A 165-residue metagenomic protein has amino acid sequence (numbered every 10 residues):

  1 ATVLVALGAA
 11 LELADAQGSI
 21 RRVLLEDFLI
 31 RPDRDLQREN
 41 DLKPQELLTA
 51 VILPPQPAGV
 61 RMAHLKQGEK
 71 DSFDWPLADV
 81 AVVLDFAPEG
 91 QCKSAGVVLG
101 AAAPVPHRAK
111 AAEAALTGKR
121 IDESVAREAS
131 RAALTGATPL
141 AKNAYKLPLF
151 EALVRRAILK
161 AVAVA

Functional and structural regions predicted by a protein language model:
A1-A165: C-terminal structural segment of proteins
